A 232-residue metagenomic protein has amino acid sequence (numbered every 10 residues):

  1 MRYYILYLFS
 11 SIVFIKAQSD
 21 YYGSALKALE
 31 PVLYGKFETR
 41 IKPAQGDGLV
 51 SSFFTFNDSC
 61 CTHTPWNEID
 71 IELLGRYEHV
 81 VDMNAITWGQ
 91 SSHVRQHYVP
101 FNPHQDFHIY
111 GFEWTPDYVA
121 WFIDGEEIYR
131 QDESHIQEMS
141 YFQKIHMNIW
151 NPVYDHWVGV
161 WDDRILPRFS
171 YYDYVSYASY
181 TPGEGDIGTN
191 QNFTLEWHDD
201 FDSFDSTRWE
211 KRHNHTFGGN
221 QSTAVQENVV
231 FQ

Functional and structural regions predicted by a protein language model:
Y3-V13: Sec-dependent N-terminal signal peptides
A17-Q232: GH16 jelly-roll
